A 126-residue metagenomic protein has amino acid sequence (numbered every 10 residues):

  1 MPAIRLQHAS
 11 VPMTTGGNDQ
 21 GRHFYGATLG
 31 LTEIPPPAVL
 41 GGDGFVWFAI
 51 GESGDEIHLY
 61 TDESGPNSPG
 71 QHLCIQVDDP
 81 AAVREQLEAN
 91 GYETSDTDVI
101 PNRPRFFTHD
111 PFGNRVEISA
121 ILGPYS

Functional and structural regions predicted by a protein language model:
M1-I4, E88-S126: Vicinal oxygen chelate
M1-R22, Q71-L73, P124-S126: N-terminal beta-strand motif that seeds the catalytic metal site of vicinal oxygen chelate
I4-R5, G65-G70, I100: Short glycine-enriched loop/turn motifs at secondary-structure junctions
V11-G54: Core segments of cupin and vicinal oxygen chelate
L40-G44, N67, I100-P104: Short acidic/glycine-enriched loop/turn segments that link adjacent beta-strands
E52-E56, S64-P66, P80-A81: Short, charged/polar surface micro-motifs in flexible loops or helix N-caps
I57-Y60, E117-S119: Conserved beta-strand in the GNAT
P69-L87: Mid-chain, well-packed structural core segment of small domains
